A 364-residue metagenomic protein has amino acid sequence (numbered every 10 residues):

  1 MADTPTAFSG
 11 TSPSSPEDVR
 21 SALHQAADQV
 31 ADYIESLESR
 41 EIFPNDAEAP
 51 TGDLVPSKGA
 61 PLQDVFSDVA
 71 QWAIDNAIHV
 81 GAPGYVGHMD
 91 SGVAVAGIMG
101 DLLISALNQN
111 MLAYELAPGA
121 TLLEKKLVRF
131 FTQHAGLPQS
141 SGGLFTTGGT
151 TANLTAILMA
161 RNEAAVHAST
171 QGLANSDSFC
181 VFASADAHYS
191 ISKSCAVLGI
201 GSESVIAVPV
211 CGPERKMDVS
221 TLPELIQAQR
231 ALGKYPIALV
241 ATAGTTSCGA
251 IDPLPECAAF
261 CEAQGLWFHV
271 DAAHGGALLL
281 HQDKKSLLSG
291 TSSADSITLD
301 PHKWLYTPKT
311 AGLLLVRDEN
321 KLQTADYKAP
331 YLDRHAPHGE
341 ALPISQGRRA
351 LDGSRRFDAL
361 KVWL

Functional and structural regions predicted by a protein language model:
A2-S140: N-terminal entrance/gating region of PLP-dependent enzymes' catalytic architecture
L116-A120, G143-T150, A183-S184, T242: Active-site nucleophile and cofactor-binding loops and adjacent substrate-binding regions of central metabolic enzymes
E124, V128-R129, S140-L173, I191-S194: Conserved beta-loop-alpha segment that forms the PLP phosphate-binding cup at the N-terminus of a helix
S169, L173-A241, C248, P253-E256 (+1 more regions): PLP-dependent aminotransferase-class I/II
T221-E224, H274-G275, L280-D300, W304: Acidic/histidine-rich catalytic neighborhood
T245, S289-L364: Active-site C-terminal subdomain of aminotransferase-like
A250-Q282: Catalytic PLP-binding core of fold-type I/II PLP enzymes
